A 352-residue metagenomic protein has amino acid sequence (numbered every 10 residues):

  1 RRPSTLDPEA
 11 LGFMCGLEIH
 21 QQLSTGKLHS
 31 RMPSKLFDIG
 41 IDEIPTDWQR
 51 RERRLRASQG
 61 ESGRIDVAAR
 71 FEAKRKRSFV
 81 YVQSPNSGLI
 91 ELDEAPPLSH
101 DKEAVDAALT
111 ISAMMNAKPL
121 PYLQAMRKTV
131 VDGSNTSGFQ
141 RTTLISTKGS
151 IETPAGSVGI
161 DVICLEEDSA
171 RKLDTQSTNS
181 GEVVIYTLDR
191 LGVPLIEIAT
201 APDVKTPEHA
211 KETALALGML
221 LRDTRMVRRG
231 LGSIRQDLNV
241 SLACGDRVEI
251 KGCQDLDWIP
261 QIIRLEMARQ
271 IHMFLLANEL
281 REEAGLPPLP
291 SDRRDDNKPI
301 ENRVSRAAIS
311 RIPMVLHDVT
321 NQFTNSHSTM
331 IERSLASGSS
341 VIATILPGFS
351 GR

Functional and structural regions predicted by a protein language model:
R1-R352: Basic, nucleic-acid-interacting segments
